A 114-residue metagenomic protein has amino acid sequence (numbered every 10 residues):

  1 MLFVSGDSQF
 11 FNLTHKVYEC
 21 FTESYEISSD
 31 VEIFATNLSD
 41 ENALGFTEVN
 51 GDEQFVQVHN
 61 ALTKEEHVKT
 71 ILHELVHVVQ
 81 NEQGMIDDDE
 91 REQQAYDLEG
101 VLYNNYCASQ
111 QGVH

Functional and structural regions predicted by a protein language model:
M1-V4: Acidic/histidine-rich, surface-exposed loop or edge segments in extracytoplasmic proteins
G6-S29: Zn2+-dependent metallopeptidase catalytic core
F10, V68, L72, R91: Hydrophobic (often cysteine-bearing) scaffold residues that line and stabilize catalytic clefts of nucleotide/cofactor
F21, N37-N42, N81, G100 (+1 more regions): Membrane-anchoring alpha-helices and their flanking helix-loop junctions
S24, I33-F55, K64: Catalytic zinc-binding patch centered on the HExxH motif and its immediate surroundings that defines zinc-dependent
D52-I71, M85-D87: Short pre-active-site segment immediately N-terminal to the catalytic Zn-binding motif
T70, E74-E82: Catalytic glutamate of the conserved HExxH
D87-H114: Post-HExxH zinc-binding segment in Zn-dependent metallohydrolases
